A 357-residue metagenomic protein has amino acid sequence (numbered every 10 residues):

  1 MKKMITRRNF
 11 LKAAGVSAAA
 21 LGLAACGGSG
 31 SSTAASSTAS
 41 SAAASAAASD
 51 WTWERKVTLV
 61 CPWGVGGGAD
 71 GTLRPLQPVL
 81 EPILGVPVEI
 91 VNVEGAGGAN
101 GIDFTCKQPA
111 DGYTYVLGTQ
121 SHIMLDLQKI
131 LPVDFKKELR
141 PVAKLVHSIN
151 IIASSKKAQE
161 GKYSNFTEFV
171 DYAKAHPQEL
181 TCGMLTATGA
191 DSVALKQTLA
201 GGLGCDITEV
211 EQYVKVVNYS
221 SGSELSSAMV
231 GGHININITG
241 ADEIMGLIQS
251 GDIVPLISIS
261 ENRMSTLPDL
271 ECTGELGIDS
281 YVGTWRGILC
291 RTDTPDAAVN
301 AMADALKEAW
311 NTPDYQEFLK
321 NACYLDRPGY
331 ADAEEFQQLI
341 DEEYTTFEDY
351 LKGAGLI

Functional and structural regions predicted by a protein language model:
K2-L21: N-terminal secretory signal peptides and thylakoid transit peptides that target proteins across membranes
C26-S37: Bacterial lipoprotein signal-peptidase II cleavage site
S45-K137, T188, C205-N235: N-terminal (or domain-start) structured segment
E54, A200-G201, D296-I357: An extracytoplasmic/periplasmic, membrane-proximal ligand-sensing/linker region
G68-G71, P75, V79, N100 (+15 more regions): Extracytoplasmic/secreted proteins, especially bacterial periplasmic and envelope-associated proteins
K107-G112, L127-E224, T273, R286-F318: Hinge/capping helix and adjacent helix->loop/strand transition within the periplasmic-binding protein
Q120-P132, A190-G204, G231, N235-D269: A ligand-binding cleft/hinge motif common to bilobed small-molecule-binding domains
